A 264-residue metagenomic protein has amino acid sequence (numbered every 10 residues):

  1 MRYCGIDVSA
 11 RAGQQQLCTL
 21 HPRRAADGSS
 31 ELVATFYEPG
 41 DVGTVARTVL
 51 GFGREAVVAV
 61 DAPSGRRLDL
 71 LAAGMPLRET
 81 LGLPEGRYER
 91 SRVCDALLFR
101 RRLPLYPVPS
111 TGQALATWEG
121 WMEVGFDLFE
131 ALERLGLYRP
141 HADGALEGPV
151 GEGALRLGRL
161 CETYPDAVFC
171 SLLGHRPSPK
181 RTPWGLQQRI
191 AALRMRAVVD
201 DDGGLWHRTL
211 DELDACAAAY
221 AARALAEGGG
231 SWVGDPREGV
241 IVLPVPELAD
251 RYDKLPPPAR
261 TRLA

Functional and structural regions predicted by a protein language model:
M1-C4, V8-A264: RNase H-like (RuvC/DEDD) metal-dependent nuclease/polynucleotide-processing core
